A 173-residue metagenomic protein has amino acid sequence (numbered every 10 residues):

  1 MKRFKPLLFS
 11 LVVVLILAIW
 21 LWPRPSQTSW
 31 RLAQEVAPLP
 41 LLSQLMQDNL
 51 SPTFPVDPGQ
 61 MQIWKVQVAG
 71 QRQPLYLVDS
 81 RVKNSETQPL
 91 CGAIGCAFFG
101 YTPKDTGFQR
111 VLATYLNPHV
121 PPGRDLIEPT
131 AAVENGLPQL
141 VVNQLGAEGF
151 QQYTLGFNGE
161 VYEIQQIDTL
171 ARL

Functional and structural regions predicted by a protein language model:
R3-L7, V13-P40, Q44-T53, P121-L173: Acidic, small-residue rich beta-repeat scaffolds with periodic aromatic anchors
N49-P74: N-terminal secretory-pathway/extracellular module detecting exported/lumenal segments and adjacent signal-anchor/first
T53-Q62, T114-L126: Repeat-based blade/solenoid architectures
F54, E86-A93: Short consensus segments that form the blades of beta-propeller domains, in both extracellular/periplasmic
Q67-S85, E134-N143: Acidic/hydrophobic-patterned starts of short beta strands in beta-sheet-rich repeat architectures
C91-C96, G146-F150: Short, solvent-exposed loop/turn segments at conserved positions within beta-propeller repeat blades
C96-P103: Beta-propeller blade signature
K104-D105, N158: Short loop/turn segments that connect beta-strands within beta-propeller blades
